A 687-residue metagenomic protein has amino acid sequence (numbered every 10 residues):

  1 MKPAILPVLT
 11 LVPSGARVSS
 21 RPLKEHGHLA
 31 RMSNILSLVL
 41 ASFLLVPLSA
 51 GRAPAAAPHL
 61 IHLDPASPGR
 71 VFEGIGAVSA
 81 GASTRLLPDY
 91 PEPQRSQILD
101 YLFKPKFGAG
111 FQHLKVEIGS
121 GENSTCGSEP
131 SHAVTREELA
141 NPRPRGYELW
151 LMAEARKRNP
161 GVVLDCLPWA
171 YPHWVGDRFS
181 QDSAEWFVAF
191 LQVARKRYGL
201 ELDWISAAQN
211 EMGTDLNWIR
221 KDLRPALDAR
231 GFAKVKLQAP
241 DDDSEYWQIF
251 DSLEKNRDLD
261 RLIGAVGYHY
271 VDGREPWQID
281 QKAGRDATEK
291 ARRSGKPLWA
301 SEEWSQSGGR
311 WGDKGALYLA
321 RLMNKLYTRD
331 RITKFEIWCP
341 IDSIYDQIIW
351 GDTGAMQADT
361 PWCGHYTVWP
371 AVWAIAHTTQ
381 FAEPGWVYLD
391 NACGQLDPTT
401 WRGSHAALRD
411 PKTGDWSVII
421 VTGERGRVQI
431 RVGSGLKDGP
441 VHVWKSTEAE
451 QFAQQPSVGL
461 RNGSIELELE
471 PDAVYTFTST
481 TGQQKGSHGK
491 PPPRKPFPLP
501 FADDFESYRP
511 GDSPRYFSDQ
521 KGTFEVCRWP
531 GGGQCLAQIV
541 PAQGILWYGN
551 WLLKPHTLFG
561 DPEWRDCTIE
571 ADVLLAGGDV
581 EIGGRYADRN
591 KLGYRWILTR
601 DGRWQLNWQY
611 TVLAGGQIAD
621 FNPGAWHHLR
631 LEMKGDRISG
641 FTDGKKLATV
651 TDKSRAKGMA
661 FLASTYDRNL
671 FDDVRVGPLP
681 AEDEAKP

Functional and structural regions predicted by a protein language model:
P58-L202, A207, D215-N217, K221-P225: N-terminal catalytic cores of secreted or lumenal carbohydrate-active enzymes
S183-W204, E211-Q306: Active-site neighborhood of glycoside hydrolase catalytic domains
A300-A382, V387-P398: Aromatic/acidic polysaccharide-binding cleft in carbohydrate-active enzymes
Q380, N391-G439: Carbohydrate-binding surface patches
I420-T523, R528, I545-W547, V612-A614 (+2 more regions): C-terminal beta-sandwich/jelly-roll accessory domains of carbohydrate-active enzymes
F505, I569-A571, W626-K634, I638-G640: Short tryptophan-centered beta-strand motifs in secreted/extracellular beta-sheet-rich domains of glycan-recognition
V540-Q605: Secretory/extracellular carbohydrate-interaction modules and structurally similar beta-sandwich "look-alikes"
L647-V676: Flexible glycan-contacting loops in extracellular carbohydrate-active proteins
